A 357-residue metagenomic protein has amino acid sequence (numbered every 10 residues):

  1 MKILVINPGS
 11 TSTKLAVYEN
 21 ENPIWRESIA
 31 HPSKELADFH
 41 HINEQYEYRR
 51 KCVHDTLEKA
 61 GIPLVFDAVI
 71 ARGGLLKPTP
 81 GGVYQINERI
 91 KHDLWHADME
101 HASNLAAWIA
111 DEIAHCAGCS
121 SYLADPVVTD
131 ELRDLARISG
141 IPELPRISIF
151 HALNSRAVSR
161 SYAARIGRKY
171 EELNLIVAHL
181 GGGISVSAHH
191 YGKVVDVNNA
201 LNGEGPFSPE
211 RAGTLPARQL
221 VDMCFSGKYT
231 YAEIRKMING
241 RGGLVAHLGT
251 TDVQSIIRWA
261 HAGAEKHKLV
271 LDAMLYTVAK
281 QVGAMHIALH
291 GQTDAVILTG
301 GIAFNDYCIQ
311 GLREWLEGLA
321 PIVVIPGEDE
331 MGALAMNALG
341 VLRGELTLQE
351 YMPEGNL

Functional and structural regions predicted by a protein language model:
I3-E44: Short glycine-rich, Thr/Ser-proximal phosphate-binding strand/loop in the N-terminal lobe of ATP-dependent enzymes
D55-D67, R165-K169, V282-D294: Phosphate/pyrophosphate-binding loops at sites that engage ATP/ADP/AMP, CoA/4′-phosphopantetheine, polyphosphate
L57-A102, S120, V128-G140: Short beta-strand-loop/turn "lid" adjacent to the catalytic site in phosphate-handling enzymes
L105-E112, L123, I138-N174, G182-G183 (+3 more regions): Glycine-rich phosphate-binding loop plus the immediately following alpha-helix
K236-G291: Adenine-nucleotide phosphate-binding core of ATP-dependent small-molecule kinases
T293-L312: Glycine-rich phosphate-binding loops at beta-strand->alpha-helix junctions
D306, Q310-M336: Conserved phosphate-binding/catalytic loops in two-lobed NTP-binding clefts
P326-L357: Structural signal for terminal/edge beta-strands and the immediately following C-terminal loop/tail that closes
